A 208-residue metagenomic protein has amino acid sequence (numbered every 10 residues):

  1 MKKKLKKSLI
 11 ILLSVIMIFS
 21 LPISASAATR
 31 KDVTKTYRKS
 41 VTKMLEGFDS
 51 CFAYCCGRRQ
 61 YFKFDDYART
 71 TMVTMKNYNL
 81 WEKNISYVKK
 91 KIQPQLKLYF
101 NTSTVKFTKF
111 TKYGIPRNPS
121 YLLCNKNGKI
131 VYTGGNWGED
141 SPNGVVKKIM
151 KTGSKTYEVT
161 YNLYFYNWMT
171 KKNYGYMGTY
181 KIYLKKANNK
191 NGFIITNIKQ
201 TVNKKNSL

Functional and structural regions predicted by a protein language model:
M1-L12: Bacterial N-terminal signal peptides that target proteins for export
K7, I18, V33-T34: Generic alpha-helix initiation/capping and coil-helix boundary signal
L13, M17-L21, L184: Hydrophobic core
F19-K31: Sec-dependent signal peptide cleavage junction
A28-T133: Core segments of small alpha/beta cavity-forming domains
T133-V202: Exposed beta-sheet edge and beta->alpha loop/turn motif
N206-L208: Short, solvent-exposed mixed-charge patches
